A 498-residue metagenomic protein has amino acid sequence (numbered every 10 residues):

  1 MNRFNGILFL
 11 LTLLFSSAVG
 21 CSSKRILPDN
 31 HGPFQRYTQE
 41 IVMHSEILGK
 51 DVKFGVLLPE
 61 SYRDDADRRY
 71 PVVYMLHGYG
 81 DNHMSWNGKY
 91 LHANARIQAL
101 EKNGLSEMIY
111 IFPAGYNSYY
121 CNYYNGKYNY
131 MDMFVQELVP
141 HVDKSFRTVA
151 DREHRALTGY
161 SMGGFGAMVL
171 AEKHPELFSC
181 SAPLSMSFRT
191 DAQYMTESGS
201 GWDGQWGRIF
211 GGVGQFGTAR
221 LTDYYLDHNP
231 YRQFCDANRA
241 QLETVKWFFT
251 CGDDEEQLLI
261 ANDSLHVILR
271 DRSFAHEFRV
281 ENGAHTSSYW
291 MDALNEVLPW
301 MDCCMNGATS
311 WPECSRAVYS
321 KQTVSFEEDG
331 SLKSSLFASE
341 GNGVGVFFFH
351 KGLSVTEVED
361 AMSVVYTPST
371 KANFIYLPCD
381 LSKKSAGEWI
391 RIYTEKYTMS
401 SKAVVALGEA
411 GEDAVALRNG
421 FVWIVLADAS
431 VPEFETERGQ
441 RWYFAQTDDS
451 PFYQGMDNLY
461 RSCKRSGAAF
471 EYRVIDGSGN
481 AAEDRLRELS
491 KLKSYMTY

Functional and structural regions predicted by a protein language model:
M1-L8: Bacterial N-terminal signal peptides that target proteins for export
L8-S17: Bacterial N-terminal signal peptides
S23-Y498: Non-catalytic cap/lid and distal C-terminal segments of serine-dependent acyl enzymes
